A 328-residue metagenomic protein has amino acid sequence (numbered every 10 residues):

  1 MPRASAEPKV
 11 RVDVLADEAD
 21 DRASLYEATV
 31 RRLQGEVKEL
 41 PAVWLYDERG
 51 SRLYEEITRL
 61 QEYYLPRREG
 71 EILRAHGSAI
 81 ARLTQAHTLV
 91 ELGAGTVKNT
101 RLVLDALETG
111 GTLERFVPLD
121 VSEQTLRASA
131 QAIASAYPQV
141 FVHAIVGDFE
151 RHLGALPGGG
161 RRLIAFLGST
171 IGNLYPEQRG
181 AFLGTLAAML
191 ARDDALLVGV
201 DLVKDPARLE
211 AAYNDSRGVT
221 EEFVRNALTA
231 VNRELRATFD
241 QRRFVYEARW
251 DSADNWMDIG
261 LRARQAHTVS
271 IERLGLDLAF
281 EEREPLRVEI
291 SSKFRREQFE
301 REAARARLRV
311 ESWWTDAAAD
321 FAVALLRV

Functional and structural regions predicted by a protein language model:
P2-W44, S51: N-terminal auxiliary segments of SAM/dcSAM-dependent transferases
E18, V37-A86: Class I SAM-dependent methyltransferase Rossmann-like catalytic core, especially the SAM/SAH-binding loop
A86-G95: Conserved class I S-adenosyl-L-methionine
V97-R101: Glycine-rich SAM-binding Motif I of class I
L104-R151: Class I SAM-dependent methyltransferase SAM/SAH-binding core
N173-T185: A short, conserved alpha-helix within the catalytic core of class I
A188-V203: Conserved beta-strand signature within the Rossmann-like core of class I S-adenosyl-L-methionine
R208-S292, R296, E300-A306: Substrate-binding/catalytic lobe of Class I Rossmann-like enzymes that use SAM or dcSAM, i.e., the mid-to-C-terminal
